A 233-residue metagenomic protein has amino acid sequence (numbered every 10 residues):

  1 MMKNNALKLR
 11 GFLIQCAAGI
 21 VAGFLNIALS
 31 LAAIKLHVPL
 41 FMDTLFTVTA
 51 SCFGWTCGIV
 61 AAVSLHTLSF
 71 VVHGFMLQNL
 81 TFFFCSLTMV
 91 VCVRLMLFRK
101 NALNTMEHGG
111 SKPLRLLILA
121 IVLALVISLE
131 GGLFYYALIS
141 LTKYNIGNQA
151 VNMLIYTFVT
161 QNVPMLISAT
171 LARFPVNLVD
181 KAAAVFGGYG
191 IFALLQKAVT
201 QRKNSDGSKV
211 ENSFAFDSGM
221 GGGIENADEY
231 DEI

Functional and structural regions predicted by a protein language model:
M2-V72, L77: Hydrophobic transmembrane alpha-helices
L13-I20, I59-V63, L80-F84, L114-V122 (+1 more regions): Hydrophobic alpha-helical transmembrane segments
L31-F41, F75-L80, K100-D231: Membrane-embedded alpha-helical hairpins and interfacial helices in multi-pass inner-membrane proteins
M42-F46, C85-V90, A184: Hydrophobic core segments of transmembrane alpha-helices in multi-pass, intramembrane catalytic enzymes
T67-G74, L80-R94: A compact, surface-exposed functional segment
